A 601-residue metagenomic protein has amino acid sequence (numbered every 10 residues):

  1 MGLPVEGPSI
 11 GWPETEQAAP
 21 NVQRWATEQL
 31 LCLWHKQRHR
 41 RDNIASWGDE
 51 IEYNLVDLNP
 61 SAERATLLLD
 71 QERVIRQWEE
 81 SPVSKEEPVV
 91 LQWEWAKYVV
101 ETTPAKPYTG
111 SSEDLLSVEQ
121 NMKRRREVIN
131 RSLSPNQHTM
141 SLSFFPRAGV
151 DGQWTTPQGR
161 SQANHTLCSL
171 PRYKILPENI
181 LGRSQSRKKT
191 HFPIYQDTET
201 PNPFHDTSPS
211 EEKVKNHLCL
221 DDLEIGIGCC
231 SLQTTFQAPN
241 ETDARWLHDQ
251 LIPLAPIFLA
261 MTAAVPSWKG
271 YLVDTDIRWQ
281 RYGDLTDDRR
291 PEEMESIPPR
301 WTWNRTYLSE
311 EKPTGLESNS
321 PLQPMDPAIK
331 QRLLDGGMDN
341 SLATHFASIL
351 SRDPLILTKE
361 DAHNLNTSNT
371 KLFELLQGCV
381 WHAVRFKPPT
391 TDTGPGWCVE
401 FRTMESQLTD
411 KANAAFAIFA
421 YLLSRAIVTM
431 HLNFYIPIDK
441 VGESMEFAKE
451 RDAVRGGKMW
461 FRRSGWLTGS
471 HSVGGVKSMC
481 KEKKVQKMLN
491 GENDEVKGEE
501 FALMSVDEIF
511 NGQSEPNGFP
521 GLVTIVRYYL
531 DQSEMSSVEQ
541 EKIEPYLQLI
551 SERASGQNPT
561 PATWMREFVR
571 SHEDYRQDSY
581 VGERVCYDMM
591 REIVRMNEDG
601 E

Functional and structural regions predicted by a protein language model:
G2-E601: Phosphate/nucleotide-binding catalytic core
